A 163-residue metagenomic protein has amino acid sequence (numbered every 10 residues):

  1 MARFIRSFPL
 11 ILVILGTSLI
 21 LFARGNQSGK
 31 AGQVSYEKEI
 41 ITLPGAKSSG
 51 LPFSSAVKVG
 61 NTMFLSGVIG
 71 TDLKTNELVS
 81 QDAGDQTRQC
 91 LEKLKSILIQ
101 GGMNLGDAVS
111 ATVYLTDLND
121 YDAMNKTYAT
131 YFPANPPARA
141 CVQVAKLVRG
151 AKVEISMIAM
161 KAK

Functional and structural regions predicted by a protein language model:
M1-I11: Bacterial N-terminal signal peptides that target proteins for export
L10-E92, S96-V109, L115-K163: N-terminal presequence-like segments and the immediate start of the first folded domain
